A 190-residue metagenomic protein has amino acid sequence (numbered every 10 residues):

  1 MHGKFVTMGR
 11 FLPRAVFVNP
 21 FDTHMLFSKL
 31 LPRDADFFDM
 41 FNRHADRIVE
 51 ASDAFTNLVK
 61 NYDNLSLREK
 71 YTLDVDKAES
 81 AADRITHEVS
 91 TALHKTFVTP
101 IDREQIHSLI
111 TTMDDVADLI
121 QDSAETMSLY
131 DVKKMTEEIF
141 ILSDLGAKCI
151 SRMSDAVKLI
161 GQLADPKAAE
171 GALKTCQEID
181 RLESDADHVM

Functional and structural regions predicted by a protein language model:
K4-H24: Short, Lys/Arg-enriched N-terminal segments with co-localized hydrophobic residues within the first ~10-30 amino acids
F21-M190: Cytosolic, long alpha-helical scaffolding segments
